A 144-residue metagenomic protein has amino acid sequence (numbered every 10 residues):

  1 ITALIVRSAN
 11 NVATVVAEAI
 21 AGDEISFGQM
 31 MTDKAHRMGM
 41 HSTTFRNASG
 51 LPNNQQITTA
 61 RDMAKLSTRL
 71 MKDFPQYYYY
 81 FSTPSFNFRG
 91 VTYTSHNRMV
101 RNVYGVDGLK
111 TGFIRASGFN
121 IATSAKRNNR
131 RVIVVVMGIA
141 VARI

Functional and structural regions predicted by a protein language model:
I1-R61, M71: Active-site-adjacent loops and short helices of periplasmic peptidoglycan-processing enzymes
M40-T44, P52-I144: Domain-terminus/edge residues, biased toward the C-terminal soluble/receptor-binding domains of extracytoplasmic
